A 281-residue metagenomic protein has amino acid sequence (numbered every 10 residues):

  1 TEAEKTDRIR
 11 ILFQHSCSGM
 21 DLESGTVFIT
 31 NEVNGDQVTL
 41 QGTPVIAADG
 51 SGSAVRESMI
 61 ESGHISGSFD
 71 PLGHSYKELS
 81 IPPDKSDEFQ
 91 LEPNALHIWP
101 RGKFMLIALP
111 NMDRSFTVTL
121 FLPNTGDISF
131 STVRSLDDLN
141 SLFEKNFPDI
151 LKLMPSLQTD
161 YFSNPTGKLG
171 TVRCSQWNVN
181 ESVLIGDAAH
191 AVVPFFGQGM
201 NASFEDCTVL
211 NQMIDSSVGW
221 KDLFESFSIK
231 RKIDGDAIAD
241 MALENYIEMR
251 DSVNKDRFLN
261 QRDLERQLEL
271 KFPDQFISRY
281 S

Functional and structural regions predicted by a protein language model:
E4-C17: A conserved beta-strand/loop element that lines the FAD pocket in flavoprotein oxidoreductases
H15-G19, S24-L169, R173-C174, N178: Conserved FAD-binding catalytic core of PHBH/FMO-like flavoproteins
A48, G186-D187, E205: Active-site flanking residues adjacent to catalytic metal/cofactor-binding acidic residues
M59, F196, A242: Short, flexible helix/strand-to-coil boundary loops that buttress conserved ligand/catalytic motifs in alpha/beta
M105, K168-R173, A189-N201: Glycine-rich phosphate/pyrophosphate-binding beta-alpha loops
N178-P194: Short FAD-binding loop at a beta-strand-to-alpha-helix junction that anchors the flavin cofactor in diverse
F196-M213: A short alpha/beta connector and helix-capping loop motif
Q212-S281: C-terminal helical "tail/cap" subdomain of flavin- and related membrane-associated enzymes
